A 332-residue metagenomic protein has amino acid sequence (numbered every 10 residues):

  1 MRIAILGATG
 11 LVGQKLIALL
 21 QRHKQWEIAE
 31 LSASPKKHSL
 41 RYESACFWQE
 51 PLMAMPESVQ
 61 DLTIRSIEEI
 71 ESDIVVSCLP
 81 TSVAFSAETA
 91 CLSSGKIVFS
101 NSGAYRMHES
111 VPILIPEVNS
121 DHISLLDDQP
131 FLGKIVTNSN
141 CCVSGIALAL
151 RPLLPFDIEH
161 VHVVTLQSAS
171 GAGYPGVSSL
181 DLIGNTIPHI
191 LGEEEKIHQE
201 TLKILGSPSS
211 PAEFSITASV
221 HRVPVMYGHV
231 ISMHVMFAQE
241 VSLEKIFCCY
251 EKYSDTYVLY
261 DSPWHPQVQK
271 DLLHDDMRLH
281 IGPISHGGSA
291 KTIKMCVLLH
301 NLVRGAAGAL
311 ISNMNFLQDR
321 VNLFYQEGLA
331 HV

Functional and structural regions predicted by a protein language model:
M1-T186, E213-S215, Q267, L272-H274 (+4 more regions): N-terminal Rossmann-like NAD(P) cofactor-binding subdomain of oxidoreductases, focused on the glycine-rich
T9, A84, S139-I146, I190-H198 (+5 more regions): Generic structural signal for well-ordered, non-membrane alpha-helical segments in soluble metabolic enzymes
L19, H23, F156, I204-P208 (+3 more regions): Change "in soluble alpha/beta enzymes" to "in soluble alpha/beta proteins
T137, H189, L298: Conserved short-loop catalytic and cofactor-binding motifs
L166-S168, S219-H221, M236-E240: Histidine- and/or cysteine-centered catalytic micro-motif in compact active-site loops
E193-S232: Oxyanion-binding "anion nests"
I231-V332: C-terminal active-site/capping subdomain that shapes the small-molecule cofactor and substrate pocket of enzyme
